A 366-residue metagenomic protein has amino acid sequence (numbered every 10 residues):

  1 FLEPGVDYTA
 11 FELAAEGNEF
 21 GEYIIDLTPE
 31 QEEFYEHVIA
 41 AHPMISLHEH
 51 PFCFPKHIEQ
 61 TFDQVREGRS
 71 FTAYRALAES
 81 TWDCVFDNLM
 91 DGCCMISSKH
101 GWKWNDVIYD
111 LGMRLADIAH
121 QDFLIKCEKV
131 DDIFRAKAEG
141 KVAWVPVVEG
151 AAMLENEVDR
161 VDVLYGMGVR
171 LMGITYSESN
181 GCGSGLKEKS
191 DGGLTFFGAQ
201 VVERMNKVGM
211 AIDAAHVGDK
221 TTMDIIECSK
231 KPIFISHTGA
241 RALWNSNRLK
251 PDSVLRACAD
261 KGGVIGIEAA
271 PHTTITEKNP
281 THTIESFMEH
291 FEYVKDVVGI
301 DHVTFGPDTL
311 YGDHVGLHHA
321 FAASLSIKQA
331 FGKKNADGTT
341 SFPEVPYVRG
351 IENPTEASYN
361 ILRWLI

Functional and structural regions predicted by a protein language model:
F1-I174, N180-K189, N245-L255, A259-D260 (+2 more regions): N-terminal hydrophobic targeting/anchoring segments and the immediately downstream early-domain regions of hydrolases
I174-E178, G183-A257, K261-T274: Active-site core of metal-dependent hydrolases
